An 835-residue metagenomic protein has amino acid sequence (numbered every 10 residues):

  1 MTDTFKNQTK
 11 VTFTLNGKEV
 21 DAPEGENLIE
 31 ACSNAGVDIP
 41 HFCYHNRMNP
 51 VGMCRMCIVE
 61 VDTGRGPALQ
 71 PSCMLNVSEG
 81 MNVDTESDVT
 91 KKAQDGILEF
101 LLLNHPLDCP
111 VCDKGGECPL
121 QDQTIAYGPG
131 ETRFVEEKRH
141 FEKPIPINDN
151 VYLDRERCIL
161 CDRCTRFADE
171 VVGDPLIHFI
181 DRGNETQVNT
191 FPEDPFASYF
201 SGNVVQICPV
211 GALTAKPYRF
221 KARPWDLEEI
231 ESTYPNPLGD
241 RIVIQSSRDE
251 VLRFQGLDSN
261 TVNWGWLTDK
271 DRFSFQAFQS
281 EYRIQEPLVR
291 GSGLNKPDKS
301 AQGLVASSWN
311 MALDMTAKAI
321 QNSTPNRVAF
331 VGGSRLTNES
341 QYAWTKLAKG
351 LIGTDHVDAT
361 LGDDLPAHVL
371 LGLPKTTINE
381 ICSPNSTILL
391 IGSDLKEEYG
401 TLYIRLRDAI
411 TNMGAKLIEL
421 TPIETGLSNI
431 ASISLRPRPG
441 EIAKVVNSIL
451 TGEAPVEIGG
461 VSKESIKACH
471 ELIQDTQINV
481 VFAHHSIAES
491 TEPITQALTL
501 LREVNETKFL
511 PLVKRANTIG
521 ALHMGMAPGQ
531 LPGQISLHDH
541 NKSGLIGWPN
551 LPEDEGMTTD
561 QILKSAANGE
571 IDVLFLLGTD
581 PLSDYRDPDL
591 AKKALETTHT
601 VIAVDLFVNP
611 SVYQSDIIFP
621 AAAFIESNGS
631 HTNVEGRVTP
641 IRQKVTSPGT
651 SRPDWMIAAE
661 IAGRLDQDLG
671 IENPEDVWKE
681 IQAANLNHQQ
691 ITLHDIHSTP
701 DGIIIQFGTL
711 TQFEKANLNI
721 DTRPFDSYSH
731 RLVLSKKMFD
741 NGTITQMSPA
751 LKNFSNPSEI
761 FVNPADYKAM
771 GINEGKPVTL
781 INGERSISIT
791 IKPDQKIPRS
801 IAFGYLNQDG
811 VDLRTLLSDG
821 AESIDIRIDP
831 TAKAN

Functional and structural regions predicted by a protein language model:
T2-G25, E30-S33, H41, H45 (+6 more regions): N-terminal export/assembly segments and adjacent metallocofactor-ligating motifs of anaerobic energy-metabolism
V37, M74-E79, G183-Q187, I284-L288 (+8 more regions): Short acidic (Asp/Glu) and glycine-rich catalytic loops that position anionic groups and cofactors
I39, Y44, T345, S383-L390 (+6 more regions): A cross-kingdom feature strongest in bacterial/archaeal respiratory oxidoreductases
V331-L336, I391-D394, F482-I487, V513-R515 (+3 more regions): Structural motif
T354-P366, A415-I423, N505-G520, T598-V608: A generic structural motif
A367-L370, S428-I430, A443-L450, G520-A521 (+2 more regions): Short, charged, surface-exposed secondary-structure boundary motifs
Q477-A567: A glycine-rich, hydrophobic/aromatic-adjacent loop/helix-cap motif
D654-I671: Non-catalytic, well-ordered alpha-helical segments in soluble enzyme domains
